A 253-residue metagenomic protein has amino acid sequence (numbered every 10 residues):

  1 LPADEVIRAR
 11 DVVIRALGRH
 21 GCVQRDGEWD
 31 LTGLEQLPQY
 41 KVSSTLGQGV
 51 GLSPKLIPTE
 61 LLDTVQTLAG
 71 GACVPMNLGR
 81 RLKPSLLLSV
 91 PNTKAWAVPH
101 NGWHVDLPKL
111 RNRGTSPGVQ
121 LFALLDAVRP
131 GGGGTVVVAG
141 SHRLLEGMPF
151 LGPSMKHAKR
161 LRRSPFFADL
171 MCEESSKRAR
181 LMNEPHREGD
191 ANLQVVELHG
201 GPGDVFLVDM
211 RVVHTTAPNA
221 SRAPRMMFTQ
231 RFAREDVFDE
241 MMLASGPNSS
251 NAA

Functional and structural regions predicted by a protein language model:
L1-N112: Non-heme Fe(II)-dependent double-stranded beta-helix
C22-R25, G147-M155, R160, H186 (+1 more regions): Non-heme Fe(II)/2-oxoglutarate
G71, N92-A97, V128-P130, V205 (+1 more regions): Short, charged/polar surface micro-motifs in flexible loops or helix N-caps
L88-V90, V105-L107, A123-A127, V137-A139: Short, structured patches in soluble enzyme cores that scaffold and shape functional sites
V105-K109, F122-A123, N192-Q194, V212-H214: Glycine-rich, charged/polar anion/phosphate-binding loops that engage phosphate groups from diverse ligands
L110-P130, H199-P202, R231-R234: Short, conserved beta-strand element in jelly-roll/cupin
R113-T115, G132, N219-A223: Short glycine/proline-enriched turns and hinge-like loops at secondary-structure junctions
V128-V213: Double-stranded beta-helix
